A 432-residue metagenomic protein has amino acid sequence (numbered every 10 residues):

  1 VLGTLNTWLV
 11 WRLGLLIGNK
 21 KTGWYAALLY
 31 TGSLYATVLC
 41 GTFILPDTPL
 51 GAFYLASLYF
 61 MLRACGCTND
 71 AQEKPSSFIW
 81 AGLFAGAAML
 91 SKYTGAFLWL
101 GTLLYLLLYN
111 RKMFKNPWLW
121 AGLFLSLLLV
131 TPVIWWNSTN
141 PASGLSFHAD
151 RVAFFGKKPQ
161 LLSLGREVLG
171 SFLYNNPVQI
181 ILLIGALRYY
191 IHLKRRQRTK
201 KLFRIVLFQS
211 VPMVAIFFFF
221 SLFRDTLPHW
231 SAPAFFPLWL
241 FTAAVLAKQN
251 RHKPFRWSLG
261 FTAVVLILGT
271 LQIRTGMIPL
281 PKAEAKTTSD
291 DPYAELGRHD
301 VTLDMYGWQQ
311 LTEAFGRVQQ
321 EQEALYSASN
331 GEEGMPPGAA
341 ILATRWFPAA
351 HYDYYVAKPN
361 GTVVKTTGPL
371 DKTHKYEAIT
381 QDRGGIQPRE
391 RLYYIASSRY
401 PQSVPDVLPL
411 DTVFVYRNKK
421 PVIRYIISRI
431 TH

Functional and structural regions predicted by a protein language model:
V1-L9, Y30-S33, L50-F53, L238: Transmembrane alpha-helices of multi-pass, membrane-embedded glycan-processing enzymes that use lipid-linked
L2-G18, A56, F60: Transmembrane-helix motifs of polytopic, lipid-linked glycan transferases
A26-G32, A85, M89: Short helix- or helix-capping micro-motifs that position conserved polar/aromatic residues at function-defining sites
G41-P49: Short acidic/glycine- and proline-prone juxtamembrane loop motifs at membrane-interface regions of multi-pass membrane
P49-N69, W80, F84-A85, L238-F241: Specific aromatic-rich, kink-prone transmembrane helix
A87, L98-F203, Q209-R224: Transmembrane-lumen/periplasm boundary regions of multi-pass, lipid-linked membrane glycan transferases
K248-A285: Signature aromatic-anchored transmembrane alpha helix within multi-pass, membrane-resident enzymes that catalyze glycan
Q310, G316-Q319, E323, T362-H432: Aromatic/acidic, Gly/Pro-rich catalytic loop(s) in extracytoplasmic/lumenal soluble domains of multi-pass membrane
